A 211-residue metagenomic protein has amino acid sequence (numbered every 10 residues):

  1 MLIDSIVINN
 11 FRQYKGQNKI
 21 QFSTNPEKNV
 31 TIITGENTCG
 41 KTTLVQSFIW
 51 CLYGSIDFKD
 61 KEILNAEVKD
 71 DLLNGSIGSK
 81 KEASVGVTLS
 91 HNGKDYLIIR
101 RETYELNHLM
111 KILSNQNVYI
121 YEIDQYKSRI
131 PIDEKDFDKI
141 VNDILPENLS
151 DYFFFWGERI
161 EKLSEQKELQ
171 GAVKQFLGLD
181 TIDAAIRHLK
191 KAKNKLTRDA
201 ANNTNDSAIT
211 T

Functional and structural regions predicted by a protein language model:
L2-W50, V173: Pre-Walker A-like glycine/lysine-rich segment at the N-terminus of P-loop NTPase domains
N10, V87-G93, I120-Y126: Short acidic, glycine-rich loop/turn motifs
K15-Q17, G93-L97, R129: Short, mixed charged/polar active-site loops that provide acid/base catalysis or chelate metal/phosphate cofactors
N25-P26, G75-K80, S90-G93, I144-N148 (+1 more regions): Conserved catalytic network of the ASCE P-loop NTPase/AAA+ motor domain
T31-T34, V45-R100, E105-N107: Conserved P-loop NTP-binding catalytic core
C51-S55, I144-E147, Q175-L179: Conserved, well-folded catalytic cores of nucleic-acid-processing and energy-transducing macromolecular machines
K59-K69, L97-D151, K162-Q166, Q170-G171: Glycine-rich phosphate-binding loops of NTPases
G157-T211: Extended, Lys/Glu-rich alpha-helical coiled-coil stalks
